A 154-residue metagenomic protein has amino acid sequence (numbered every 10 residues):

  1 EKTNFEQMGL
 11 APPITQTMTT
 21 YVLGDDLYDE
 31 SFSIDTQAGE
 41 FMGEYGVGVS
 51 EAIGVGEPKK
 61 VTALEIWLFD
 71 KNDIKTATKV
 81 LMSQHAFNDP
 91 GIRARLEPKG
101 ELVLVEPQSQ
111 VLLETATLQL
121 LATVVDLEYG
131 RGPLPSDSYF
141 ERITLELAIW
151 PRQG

Functional and structural regions predicted by a protein language model:
E1-G154: Surface-exposed, beta-sheet-biased, low-hydrophobicity segments with strongly acidic/polar composition
